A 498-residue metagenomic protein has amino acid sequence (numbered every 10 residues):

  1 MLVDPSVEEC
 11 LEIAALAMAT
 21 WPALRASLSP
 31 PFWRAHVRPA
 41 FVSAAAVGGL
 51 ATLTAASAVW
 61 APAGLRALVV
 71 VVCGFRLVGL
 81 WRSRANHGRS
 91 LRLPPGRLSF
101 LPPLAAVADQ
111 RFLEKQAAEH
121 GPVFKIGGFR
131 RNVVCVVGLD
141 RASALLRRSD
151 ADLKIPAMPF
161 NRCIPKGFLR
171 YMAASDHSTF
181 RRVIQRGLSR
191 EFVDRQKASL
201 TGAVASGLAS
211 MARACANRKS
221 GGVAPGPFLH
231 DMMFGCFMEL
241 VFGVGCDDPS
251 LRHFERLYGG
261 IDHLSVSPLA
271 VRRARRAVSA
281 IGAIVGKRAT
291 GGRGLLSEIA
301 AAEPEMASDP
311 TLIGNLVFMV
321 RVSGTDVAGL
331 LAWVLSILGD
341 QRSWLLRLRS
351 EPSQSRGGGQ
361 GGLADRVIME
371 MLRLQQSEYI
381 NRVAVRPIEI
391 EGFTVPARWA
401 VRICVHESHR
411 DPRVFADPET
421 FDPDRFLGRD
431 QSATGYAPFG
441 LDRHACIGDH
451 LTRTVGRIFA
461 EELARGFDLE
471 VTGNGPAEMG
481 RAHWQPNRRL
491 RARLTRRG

Functional and structural regions predicted by a protein language model:
L2-N132, Q360: N-terminal targeting/anchor module and adjacent flexible "hinge" preceding the catalytic domain
A23, S43-G49, P94-A108, N132 (+1 more regions): Cytochrome P450 catalytic-domain helical core, especially the substrate-recognition surface and oxygen-activation
P102-G121, S355-F393: Conserved cytochrome P450 K-helix E-x-x-R motif and the immediately C-terminal K′/meander segment
S143-R162: Cytochrome P450 catalytic domain signature, combining two hallmark sequence patches
R273-L330: Conserved cytochrome P450 catalytic core segment spanning the I/J/K helices
D326-E351, D449-G466: Cytochrome P450 catalytic-core helices
I403-D430, F439: Conserved cytochrome P450 K-helix/beta-meander segment immediately N-terminal to the heme-binding cysteine loop
E419, L427-R488: Cytochrome P450 heme-thiolate "Cys pocket" and heme-binding signature region
